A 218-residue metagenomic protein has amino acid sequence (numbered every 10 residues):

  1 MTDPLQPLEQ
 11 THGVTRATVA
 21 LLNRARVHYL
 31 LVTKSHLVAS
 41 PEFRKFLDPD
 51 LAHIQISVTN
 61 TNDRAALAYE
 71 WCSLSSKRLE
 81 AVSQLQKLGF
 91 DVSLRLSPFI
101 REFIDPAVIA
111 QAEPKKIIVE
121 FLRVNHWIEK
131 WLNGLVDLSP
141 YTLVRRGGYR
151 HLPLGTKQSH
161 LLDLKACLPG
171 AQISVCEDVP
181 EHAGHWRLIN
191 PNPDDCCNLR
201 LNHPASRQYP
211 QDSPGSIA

Functional and structural regions predicted by a protein language model:
M1-H160: Conserved AdoMet/S-adenosylmethionine-binding subsite of the radical SAM
I128-A218: C-terminal accessory extensions appended to soluble enzyme cores
